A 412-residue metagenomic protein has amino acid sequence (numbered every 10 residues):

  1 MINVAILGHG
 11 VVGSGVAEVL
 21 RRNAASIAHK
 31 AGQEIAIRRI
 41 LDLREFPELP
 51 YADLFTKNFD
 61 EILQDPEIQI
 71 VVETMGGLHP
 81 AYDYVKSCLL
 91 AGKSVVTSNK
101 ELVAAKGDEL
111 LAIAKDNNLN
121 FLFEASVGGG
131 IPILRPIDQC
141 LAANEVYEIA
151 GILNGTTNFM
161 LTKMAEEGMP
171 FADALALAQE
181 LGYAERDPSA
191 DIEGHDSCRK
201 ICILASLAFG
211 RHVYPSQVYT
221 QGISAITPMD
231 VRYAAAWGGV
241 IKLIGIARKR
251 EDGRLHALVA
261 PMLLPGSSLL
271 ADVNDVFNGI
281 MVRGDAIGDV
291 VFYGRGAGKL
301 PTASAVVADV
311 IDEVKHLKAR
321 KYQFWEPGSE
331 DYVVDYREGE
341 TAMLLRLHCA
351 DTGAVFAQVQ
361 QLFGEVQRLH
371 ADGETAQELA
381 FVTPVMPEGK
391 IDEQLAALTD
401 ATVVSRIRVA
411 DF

Functional and structural regions predicted by a protein language model:
M1-L90: N-terminal glycine-/serine-/threonine-rich beta1-alpha1-beta2 phosphate-ribose binding loop of Rossmann-like
L7, V11, G15, I35 (+15 more regions): Conserved active-site and cofactor/substrate-binding residues in soluble primary-metabolism enzymes
I68, K115-D196, I203: Rossmann-like NAD(P)H-binding beta-loop-alpha module
A81-S87, A91, S98-D138: Rossmann-fold NAD(P)-binding glycine/threonine-rich loop
D173-D272, F277-G279: Substrate-binding/catalytic subdomain of NAD(P)-dependent oxidoreductase enzymes
R248-G288, R295, H370, M386 (+1 more regions): A SIS-like phosphosugar-recognition module
L269-E338: ATP-dependent carboxylate/acyl-activation modules
V310-F412: A conserved regulatory-domain signal marking ACT and ACT-like small-molecule sensing domains and adjacent regulatory
